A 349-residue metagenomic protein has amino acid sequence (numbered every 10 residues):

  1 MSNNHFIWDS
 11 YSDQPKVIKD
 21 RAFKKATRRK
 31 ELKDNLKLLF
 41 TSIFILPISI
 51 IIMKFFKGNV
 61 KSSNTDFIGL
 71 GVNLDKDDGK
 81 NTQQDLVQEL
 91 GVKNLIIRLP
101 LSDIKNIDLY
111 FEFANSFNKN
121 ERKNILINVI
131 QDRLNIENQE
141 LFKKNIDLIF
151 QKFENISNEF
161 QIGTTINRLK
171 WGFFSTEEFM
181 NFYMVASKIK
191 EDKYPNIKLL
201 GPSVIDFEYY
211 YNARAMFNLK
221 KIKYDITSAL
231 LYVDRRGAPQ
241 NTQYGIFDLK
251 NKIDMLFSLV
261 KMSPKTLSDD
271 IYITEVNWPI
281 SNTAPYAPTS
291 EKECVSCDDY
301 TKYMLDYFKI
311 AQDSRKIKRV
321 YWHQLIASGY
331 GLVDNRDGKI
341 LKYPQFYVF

Functional and structural regions predicted by a protein language model:
M1-E159, T176-D206, I222, S263-S268 (+3 more regions): Non-catalytic accessory regions flanking glycosidase/transglycosidase catalytic cores in CAZymes
S62-N64, V92-N94, T165-N167, P285-P288: A short alpha-helix capping/helix-coil boundary motif
D77-G79, D103-K105, E208-Y209, R236 (+2 more regions): Flexible loop/turn segments at secondary-structure boundaries
L101-I104, Q131-N135, G163-K170, L231-P239 (+1 more regions): Conserved radical SAM core fold
D132, T176-Y307: Noncatalytic carbohydrate-binding groove/subsite architecture in carbohydrate-active enzymes
N158-G163, D225-Y232, W322-H323: Non-cysteine beta-strand/loop elements that form the S-adenosyl-L-methionine
E275-F349: Aromatic/acidic polysaccharide-binding cleft in carbohydrate-active enzymes
